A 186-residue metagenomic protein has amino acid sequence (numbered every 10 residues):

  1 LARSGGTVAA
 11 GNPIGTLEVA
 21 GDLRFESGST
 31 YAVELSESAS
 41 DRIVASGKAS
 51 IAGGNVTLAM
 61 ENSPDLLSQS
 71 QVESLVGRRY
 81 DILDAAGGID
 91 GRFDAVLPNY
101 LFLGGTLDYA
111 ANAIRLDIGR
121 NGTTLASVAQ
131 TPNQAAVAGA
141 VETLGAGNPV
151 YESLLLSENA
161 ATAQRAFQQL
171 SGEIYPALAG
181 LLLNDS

Functional and structural regions predicted by a protein language model:
L1-R78, A111: Extracellular beta-strand/loop-rich repeat segments of large surface/secreted proteins
T57-S186: Outer-membrane translocation/initiation segment of Type V secreted surface proteins
